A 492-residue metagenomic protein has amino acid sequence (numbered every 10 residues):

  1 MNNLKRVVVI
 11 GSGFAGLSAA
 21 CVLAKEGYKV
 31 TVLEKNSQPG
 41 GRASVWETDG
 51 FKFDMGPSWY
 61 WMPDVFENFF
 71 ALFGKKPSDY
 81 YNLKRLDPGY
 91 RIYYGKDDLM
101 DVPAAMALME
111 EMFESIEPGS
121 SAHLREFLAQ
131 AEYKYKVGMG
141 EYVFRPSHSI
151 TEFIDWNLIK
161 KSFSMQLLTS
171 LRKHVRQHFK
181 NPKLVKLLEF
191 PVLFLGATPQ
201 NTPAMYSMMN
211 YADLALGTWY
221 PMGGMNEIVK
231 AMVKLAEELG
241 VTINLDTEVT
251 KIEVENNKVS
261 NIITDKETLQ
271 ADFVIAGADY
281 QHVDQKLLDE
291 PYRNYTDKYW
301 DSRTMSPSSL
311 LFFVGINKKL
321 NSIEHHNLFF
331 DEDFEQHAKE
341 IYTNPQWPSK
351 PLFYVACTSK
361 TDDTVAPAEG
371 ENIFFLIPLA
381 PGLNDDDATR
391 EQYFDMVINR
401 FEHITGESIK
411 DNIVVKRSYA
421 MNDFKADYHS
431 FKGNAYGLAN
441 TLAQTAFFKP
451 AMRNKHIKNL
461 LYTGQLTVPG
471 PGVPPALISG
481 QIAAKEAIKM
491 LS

Functional and structural regions predicted by a protein language model:
N3-K136: N-terminal glycine-rich phosphate/pyrophosphate-binding loop and immediately adjacent elements
P57, T467-A487: A conserved FAD-binding loop/helix module that cradles the flavin
G95-N201: Rossmann-like flavin
N181-L195, K350-Y354, E407-P469: A glycine-rich dinucleotide-binding beta-alpha-beta segment and adjacent secondary-structure elements that constitute
M208-V259: Helical element adjacent to the flavin cofactor pocket in flavoenzyme catalytic cores
T250-A366: Mid-domain catalytic core of redox enzymes that form a hydrophobic substrate pocket/lid adjacent to a catalytic redox
V254, K489-S492: Active-site-proximal substrate-binding core of FAD-dependent oxidoreductases
N317-N422: C-terminal segments that line or cap access tunnels to active or ligand-binding sites in enzymes and enzyme-associated
